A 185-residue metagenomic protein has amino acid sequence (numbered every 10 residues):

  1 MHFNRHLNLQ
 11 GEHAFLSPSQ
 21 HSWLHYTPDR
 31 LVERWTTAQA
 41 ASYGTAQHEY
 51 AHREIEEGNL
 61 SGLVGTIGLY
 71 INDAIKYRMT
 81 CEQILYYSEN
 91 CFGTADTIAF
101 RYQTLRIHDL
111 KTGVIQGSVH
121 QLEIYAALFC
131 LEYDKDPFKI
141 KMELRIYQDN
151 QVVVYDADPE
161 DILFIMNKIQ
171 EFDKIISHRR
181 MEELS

Functional and structural regions predicted by a protein language model:
M1-T94: Metal-dependent nuclease catalytic cores that hydrolyze phosphodiester bonds in DNA/RNA, characterized by
L7, Y147, M181-E182: Small/flexible residues
L9, H52, L105, E183-L184: General helical structural elements
S19-H21, H25, G65, Y125-L128 (+2 more regions): Generic alpha-helical propensity signal that fires on short helical segments and nearby coil/disordered stretches
E54, A74, F129, Y133 (+1 more regions): Hydrophobic, Leu/Ile/Phe/Ala-enriched alpha-helical segments that form helix-helix packing faces
L85-N167: Nucleic-acid nuclease catalytic cores
E171-S185: Accessory terminal regions of nucleic-acid processing enzymes
